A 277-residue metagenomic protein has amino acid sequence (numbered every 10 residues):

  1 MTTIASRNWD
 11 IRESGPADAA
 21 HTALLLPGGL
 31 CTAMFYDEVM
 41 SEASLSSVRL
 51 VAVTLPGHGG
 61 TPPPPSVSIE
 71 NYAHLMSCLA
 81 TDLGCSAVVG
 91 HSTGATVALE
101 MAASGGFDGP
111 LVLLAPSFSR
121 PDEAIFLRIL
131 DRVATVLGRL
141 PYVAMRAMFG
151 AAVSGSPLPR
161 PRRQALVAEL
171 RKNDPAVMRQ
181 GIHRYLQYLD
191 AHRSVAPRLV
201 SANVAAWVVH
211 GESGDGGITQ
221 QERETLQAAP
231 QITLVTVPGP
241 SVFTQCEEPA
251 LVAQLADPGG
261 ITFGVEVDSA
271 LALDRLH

Functional and structural regions predicted by a protein language model:
R7-P62: Conserved HGGG/HGGXW glycine-rich cap/lid loop of the alpha/beta-hydrolase fold
L24-G28, H91, H210: The conserved beta1-alpha1 loop
E42, N203-P240, C246: Conserved loop-alpha-helix segment in the C-terminal half of the alpha/beta-hydrolase fold that carries the catalytic
R49-V89: Active-site loop/oxyanion-hole signature of alpha/beta-hydrolase fold enzymes
G90-G94, A98: Gly/Ala-rich beta-loop-alpha elbow adjacent to hydrolase catalytic centers
A103, F107-L140: Flexible "cap/lid" loop of the alpha/beta hydrolase fold
A124-I125, Y142-V200: Conserved alpha/beta-hydrolase catalytic His-Asp/Glu region
P230-H277: Catalytic active-site module of serine/aspartate enzymes centered on a nucleophile-bearing elbow/loop
